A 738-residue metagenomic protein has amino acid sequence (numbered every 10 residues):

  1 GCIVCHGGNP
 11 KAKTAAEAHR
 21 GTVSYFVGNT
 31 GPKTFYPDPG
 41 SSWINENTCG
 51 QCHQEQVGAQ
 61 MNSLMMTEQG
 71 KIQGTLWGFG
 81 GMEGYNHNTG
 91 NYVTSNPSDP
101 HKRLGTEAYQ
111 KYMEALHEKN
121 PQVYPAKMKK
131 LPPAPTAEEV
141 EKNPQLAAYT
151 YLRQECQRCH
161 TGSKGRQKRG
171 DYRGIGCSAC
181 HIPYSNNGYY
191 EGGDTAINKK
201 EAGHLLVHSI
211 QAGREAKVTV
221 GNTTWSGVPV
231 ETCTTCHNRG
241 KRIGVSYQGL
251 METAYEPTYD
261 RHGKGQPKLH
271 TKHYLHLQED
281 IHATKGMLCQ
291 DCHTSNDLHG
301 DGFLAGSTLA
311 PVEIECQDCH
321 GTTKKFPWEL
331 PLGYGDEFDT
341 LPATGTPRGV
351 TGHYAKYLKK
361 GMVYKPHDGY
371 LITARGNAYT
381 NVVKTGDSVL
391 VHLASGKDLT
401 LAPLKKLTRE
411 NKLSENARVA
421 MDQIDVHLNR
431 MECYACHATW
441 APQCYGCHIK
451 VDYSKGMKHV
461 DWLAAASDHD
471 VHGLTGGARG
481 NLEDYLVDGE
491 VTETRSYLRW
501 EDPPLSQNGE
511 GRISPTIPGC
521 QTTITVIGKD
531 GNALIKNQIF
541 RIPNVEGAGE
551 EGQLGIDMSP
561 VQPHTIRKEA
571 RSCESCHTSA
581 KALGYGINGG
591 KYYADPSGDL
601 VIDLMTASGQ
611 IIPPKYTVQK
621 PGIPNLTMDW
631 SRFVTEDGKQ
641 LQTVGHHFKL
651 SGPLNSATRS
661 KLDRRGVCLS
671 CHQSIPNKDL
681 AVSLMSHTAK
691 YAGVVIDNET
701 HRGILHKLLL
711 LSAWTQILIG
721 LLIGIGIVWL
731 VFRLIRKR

Functional and structural regions predicted by a protein language model:
C2, C177, C433: Cys2His2 zinc-finger metal-binding sites
I3-V4, K11: Solvent-exposed helix-loop boundary motif
G8, T22, G28-E313, D318-R430 (+4 more regions): Extended surface/linker regions that mediate inter-domain or inter-protein docking in multi-component redox
K71-Q73, Y259-D260, G456-M457, K690-V694: Short aromatic-acidic-glycine turn motif
C433-V487: Long, well-ordered mid-to-C-terminal structural blocks that present hydrophobic/aromatic surfaces
V682-T715: Short, aromatic-rich amphipathic segments at membrane interfaces that lie adjacent to a transmembrane helix or signal
G726-R738: C-terminal membrane-anchoring or membrane-association module
